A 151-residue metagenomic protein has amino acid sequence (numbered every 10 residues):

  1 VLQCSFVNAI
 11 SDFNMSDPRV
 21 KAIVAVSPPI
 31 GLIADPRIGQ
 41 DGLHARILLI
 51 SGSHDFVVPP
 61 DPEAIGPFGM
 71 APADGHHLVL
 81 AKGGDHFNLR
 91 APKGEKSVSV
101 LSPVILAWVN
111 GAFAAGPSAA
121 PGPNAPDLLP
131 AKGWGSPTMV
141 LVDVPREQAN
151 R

Functional and structural regions predicted by a protein language model:
V1-L2, D12-P28: A conserved short beta-strand
D17-P18, I38-H44, M70-A73: Short, conserved loop/helix-junction motifs that constitute active-site signature segments in enzyme catalytic cores
V24-S27, I50, A81-K82: Alpha/beta-hydrolase-fold catalytic nucleophile elbow
I30-L32, H54-V58, H86: Acidic catalytic loop of the alpha/beta-hydrolase fold
P36-I38, P59-G69: Short alpha-helix in the alpha/beta-hydrolase fold that links the catalytic acid
L43, L49-S51: Short beta-strand/loop motif that positions the catalytic acidic residue of the alpha/beta-hydrolase fold
M70-F87: Catalytic histidine neighborhood in serine/cysteine hydrolases with alpha/beta-hydrolase-type architecture
G83-G84, A91-R151: Alpha/beta-hydrolase-fold serine-hydrolase catalytic core, especially in secreted/extracellular enzymes
